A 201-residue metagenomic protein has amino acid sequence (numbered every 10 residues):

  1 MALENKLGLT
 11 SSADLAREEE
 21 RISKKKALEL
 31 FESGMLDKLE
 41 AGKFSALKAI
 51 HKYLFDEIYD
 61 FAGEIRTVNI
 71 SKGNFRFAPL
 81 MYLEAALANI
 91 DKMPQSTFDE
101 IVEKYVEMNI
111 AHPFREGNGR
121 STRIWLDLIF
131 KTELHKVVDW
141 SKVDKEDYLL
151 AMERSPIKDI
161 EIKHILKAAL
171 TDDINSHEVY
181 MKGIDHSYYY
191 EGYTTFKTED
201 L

Functional and structural regions predicted by a protein language model:
M1-L201: FIC/Doc superfamily catalytic core
